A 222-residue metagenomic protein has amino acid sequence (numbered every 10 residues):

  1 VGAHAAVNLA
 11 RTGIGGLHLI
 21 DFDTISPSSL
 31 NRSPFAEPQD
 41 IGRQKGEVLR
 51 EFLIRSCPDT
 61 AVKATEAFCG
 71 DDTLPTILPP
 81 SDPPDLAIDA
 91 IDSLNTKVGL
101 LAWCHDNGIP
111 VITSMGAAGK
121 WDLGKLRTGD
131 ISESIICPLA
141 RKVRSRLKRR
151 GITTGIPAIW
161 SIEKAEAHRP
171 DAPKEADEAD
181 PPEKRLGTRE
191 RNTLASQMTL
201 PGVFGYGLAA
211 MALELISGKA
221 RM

Functional and structural regions predicted by a protein language model:
V1-M222: Adenine nucleotide-associated cytosolic modules
